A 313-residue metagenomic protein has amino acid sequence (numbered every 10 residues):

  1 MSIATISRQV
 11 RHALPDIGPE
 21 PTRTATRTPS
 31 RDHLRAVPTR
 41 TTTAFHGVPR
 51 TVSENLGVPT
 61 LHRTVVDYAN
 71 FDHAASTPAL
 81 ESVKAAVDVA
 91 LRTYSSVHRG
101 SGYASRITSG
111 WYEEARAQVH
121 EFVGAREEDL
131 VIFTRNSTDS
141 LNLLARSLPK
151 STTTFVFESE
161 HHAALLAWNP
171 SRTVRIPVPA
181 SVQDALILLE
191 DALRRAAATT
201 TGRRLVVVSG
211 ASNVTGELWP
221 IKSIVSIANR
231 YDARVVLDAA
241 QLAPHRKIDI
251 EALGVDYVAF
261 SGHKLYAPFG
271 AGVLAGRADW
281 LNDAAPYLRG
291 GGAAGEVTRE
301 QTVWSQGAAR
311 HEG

Functional and structural regions predicted by a protein language model:
S2-R23, R27-G313: Pyridoxal 5′-phosphate
